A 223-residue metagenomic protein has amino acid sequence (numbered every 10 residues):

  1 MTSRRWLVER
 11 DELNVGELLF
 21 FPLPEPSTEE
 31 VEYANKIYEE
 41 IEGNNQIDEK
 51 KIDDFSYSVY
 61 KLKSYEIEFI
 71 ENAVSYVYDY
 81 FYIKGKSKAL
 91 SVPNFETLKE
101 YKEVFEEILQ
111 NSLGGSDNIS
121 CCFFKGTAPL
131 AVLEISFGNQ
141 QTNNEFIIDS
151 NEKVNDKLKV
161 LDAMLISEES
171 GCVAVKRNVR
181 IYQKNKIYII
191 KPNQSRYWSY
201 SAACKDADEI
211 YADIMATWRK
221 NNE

Functional and structural regions predicted by a protein language model:
M1-W6: Short Ser/Thr-interspersed hydrophobic loop/turn segments at strand-loop and sheet-helix junctions that line or gate
E9-E25: A short glycine-rich beta-alpha junction/loop motif
F20-E223: Non-catalytic DNA-recognition/assembly elements of restriction-modification systems
